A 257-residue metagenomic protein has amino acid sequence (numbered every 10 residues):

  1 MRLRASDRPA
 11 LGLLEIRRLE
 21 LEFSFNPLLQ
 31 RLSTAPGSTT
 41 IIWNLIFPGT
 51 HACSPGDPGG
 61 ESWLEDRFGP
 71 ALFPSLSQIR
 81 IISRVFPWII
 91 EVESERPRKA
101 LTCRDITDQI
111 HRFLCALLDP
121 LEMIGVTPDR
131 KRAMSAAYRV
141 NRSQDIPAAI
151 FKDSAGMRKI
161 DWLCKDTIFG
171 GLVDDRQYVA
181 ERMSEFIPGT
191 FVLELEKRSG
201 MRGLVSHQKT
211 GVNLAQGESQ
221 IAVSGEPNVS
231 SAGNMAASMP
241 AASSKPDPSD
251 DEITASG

Functional and structural regions predicted by a protein language model:
M1-L32, A215-G257: Long, compositionally biased low-complexity regions that are usually intrinsically disordered and enriched
M1-R104, D108: Composition-driven low-complexity segments enriched in polar/acidic and proline residues
E61-S243: Extended amphipathic alpha-helical regions
